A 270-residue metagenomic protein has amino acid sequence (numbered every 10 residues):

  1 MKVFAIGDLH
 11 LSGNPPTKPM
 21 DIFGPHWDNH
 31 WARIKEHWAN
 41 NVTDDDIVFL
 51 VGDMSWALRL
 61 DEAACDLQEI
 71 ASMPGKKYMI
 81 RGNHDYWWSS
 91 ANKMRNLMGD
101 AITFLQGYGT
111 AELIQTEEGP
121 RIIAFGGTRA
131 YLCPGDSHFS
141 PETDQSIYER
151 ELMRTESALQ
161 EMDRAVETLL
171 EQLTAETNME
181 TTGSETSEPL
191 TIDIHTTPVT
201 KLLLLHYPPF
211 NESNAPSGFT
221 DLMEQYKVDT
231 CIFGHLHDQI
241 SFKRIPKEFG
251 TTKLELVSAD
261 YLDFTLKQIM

Functional and structural regions predicted by a protein language model:
K2, P16-T116, A215-Y226, V257-S258: Core catalytic region of metal-dependent phosphoesterases/phosphodiesterases, especially metallo-beta-lactamase-like
K2-G13, I122-P134, L202-L204, K253-S258: Active-site-proximal beta-strand elements of phosphoester/diester hydrolases
I6, V51, I80, L204 (+1 more regions): Generic enzyme active-site microenvironment
H10-P15, S55-D61, N83-A91, A111-E112 (+4 more regions): Active-site environment of divalent metal-dependent phosphoester hydrolases
P16-D21, K35-E36, N92, T110-G119 (+7 more regions): Binuclear metal-dependent phosphoesterase catalytic core
P19-D21, L60, D66-E69, L132-E142 (+2 more regions): Active-site-proximal segments of metal-dependent phosphoesterases and phosphodiesterases across multiple
G24-D28, G119-G183, P189-I194, I269: Binuclear metal-dependent hydrolase catalytic cores centered on His/Asp/Glu-rich metal-binding motifs
D45, P74-K76, P120-I122, T196-T200 (+1 more regions): A general structural motif
